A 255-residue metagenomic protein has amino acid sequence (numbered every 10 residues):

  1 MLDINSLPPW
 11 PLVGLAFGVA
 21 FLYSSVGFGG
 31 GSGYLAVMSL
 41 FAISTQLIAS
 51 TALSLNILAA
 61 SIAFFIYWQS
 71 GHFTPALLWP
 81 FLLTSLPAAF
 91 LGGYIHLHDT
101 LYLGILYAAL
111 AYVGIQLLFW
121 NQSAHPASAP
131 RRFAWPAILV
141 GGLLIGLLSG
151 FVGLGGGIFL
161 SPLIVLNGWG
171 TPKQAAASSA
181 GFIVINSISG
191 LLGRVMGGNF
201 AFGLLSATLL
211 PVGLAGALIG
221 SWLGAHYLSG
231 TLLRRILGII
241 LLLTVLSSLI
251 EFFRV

Functional and structural regions predicted by a protein language model:
M1-S24, G33-F41, T45, F65-L148 (+3 more regions): Juxtamembrane transmembrane-helix boundary motif
G31-S32, G157: Helix-loop boundary and gating motifs at the non-cytosolic
I43-S54, A76-L77, W169-A180: Membrane-interface alpha-helices at helix entry/exit sites of multi-pass transporters
T51-I66: Transmembrane alpha-helices of multi-pass small-molecule transport proteins
A52-N56, S179-I183, S206-L210: Short hydrophobic/aromatic, small-residue-rich stretches within specific transmembrane helices of secondary active
L139-G193: Structural signal for alpha-helical transmembrane segments and their flanking helix-loop junctions in multi-pass
